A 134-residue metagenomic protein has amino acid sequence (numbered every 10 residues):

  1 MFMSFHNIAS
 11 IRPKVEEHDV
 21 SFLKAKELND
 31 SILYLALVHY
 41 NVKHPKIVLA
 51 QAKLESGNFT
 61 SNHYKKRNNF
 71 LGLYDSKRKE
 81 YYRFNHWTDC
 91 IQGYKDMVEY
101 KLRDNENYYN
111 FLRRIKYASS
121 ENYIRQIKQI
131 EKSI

Functional and structural regions predicted by a protein language model:
M1-I134: Catalytic cores of secreted/periplasmic lytic hydrolases that degrade extracellular macromolecules
